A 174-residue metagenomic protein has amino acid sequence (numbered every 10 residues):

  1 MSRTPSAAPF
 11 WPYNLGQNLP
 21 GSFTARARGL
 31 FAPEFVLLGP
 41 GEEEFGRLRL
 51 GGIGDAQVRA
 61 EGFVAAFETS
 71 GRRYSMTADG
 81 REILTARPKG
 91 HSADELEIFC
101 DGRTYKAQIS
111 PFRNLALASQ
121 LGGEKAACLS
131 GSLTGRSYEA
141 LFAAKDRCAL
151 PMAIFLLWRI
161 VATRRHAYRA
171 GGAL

Functional and structural regions predicted by a protein language model:
S2-F45, L50-D55, H91-L174: Low-complexity or membrane-interfacial segments used for flexible interactions
R47, G51-E82: Short, well-structured hydrophobic secondary-structure segments
E68, R87-P88, Q108-I109: Beta-strand C-termini and the immediately following turn/loop, strongest in propeller blades
G71-C100: Helix-adjacent hinge/juxtasegments
